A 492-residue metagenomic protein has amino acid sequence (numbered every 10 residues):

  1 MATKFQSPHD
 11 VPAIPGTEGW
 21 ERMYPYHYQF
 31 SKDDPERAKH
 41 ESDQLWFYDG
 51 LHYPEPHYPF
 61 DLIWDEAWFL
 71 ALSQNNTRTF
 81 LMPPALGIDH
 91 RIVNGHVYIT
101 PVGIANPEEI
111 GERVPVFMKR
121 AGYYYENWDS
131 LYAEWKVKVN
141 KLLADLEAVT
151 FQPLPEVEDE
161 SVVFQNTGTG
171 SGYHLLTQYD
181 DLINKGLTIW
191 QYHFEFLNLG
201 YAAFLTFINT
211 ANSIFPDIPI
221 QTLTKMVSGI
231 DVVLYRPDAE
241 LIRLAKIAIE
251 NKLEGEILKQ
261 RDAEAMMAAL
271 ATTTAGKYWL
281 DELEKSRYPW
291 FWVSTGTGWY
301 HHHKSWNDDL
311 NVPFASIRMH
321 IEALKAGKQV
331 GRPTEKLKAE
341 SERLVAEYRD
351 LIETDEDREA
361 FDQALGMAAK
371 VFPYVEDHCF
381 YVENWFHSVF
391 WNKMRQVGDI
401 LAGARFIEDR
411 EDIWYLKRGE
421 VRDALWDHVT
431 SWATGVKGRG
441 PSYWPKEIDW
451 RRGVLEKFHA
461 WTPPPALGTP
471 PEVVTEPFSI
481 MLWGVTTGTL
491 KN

Functional and structural regions predicted by a protein language model:
A2-N492: Contiguous hydrophobic, helix-prone segments at protein termini that mediate membrane targeting/anchoring
